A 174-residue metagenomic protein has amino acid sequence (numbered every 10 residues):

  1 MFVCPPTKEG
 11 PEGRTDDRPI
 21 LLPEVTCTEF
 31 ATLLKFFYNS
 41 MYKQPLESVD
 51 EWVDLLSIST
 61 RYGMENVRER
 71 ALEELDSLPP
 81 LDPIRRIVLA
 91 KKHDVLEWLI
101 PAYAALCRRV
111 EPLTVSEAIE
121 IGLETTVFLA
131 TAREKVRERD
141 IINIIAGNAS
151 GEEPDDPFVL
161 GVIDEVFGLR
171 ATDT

Functional and structural regions predicted by a protein language model:
M1-S40, G147-T174: BTB/POZ (also called T1 in voltage-gated K+ channels) oligomerization domain detector
R14, R18, R61, R68-R70 (+7 more regions): Arginine residue identity/basic-tract feature
L21, V25-I119: Post-BTB helical module
L75, D140-I144: Enrichment for repetitive, rod-forming helical segments
S116-R133, R137, E153, P157-D173: Alpha-helical transmembrane segments and their helix-helix packing motifs
K135, N143-A146: C-terminal low-complexity/intrinsically disordered tail segments in eukaryotic proteins
